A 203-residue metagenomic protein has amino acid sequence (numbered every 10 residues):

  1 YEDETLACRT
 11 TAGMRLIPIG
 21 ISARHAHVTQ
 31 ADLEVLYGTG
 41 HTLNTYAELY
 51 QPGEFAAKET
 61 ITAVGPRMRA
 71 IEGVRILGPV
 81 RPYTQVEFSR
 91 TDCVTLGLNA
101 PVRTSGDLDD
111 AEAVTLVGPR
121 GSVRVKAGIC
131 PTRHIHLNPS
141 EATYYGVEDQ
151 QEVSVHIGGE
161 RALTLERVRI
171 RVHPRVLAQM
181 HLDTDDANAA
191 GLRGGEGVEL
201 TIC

Functional and structural regions predicted by a protein language model:
E2-T5: Extreme N-terminal basic, low-complexity initiation segments that serve as generic localization/processing leaders
G13-R15: A short, surface-exposed helix-loop junction/capping segment
P18-P66, E72-P119, R124-G158, E166-V198: Short beta-strand-centered segments at strand-helix junctions
L200-C203: Short beta-strand-to-coil "C-cap" segments at the C-terminal boundary of structured domains/repeats, marking
